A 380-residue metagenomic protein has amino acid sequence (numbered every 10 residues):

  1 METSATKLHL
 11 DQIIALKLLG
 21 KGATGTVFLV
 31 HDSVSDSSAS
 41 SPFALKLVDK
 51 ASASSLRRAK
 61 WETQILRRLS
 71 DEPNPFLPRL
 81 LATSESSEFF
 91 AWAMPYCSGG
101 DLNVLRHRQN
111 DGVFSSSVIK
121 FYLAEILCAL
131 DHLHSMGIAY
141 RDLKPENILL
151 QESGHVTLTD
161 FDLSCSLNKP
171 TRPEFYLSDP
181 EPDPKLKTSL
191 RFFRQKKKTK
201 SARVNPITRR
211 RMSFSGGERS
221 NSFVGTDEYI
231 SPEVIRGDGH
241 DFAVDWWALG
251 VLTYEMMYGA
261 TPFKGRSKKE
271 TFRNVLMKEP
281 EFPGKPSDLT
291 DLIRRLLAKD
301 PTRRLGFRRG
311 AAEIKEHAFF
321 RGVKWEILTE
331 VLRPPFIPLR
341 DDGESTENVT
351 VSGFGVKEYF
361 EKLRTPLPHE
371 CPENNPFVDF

Functional and structural regions predicted by a protein language model:
T24-A51: Glycine-rich ATP phosphate-binding loop
D71-A82: Conserved HxN/HPN-centered segment at the entrance to the catalytic loop of eukaryotic protein kinase-like domains
P78, S87-P95, N103-V104: A conserved loop-to-beta-strand element in the N-lobe of protein kinase catalytic cores that borders the ATP-binding
N103-V113: AlphaC helix of the protein kinase catalytic domain
Y122-L123: Activation segment signature within eukaryotic-like protein kinase domains
H134, I138-Q151: Catalytic-loop of the protein kinase fold
E174-N205, F307-F380: C-terminal regulatory tails of eukaryotic serine/threonine kinases
